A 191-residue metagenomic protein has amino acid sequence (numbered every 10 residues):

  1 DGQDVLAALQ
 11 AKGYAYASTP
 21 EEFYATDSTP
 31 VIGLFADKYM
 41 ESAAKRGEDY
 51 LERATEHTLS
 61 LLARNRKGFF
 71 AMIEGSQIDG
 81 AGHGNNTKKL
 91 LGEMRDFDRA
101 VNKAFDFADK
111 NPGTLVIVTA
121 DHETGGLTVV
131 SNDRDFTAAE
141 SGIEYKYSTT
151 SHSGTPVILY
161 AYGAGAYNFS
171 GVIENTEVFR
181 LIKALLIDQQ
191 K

Functional and structural regions predicted by a protein language model:
D1-K191: A post-motif C-terminal structural segment
